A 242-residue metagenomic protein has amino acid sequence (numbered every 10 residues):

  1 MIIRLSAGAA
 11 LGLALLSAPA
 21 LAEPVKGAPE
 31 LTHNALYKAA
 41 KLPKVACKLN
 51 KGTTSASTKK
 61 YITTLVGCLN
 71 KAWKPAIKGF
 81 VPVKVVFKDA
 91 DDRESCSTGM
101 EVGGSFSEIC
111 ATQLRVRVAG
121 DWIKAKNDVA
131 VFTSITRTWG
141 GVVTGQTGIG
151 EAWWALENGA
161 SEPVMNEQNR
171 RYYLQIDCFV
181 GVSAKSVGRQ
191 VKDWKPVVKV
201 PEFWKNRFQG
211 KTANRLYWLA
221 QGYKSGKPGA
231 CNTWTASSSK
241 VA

Functional and structural regions predicted by a protein language model:
M1-A9: Bacterial N-terminal signal peptides that target proteins for export
I2-I3, A20-T98, K227-A242: A metal-dependent hydrolase signature that marks the N-terminal structural subdomain at the beginning of catalytic folds
G8-S17: Bacterial N-terminal signal peptides
S97-V131, G145: Active-site scaffold of zinc-dependent metalloenzymes
A130-T138: Short alpha-helical catalytic segment bearing the HExxH-like zincin motif of zinc-dependent metalloproteases
W139-A155: Catalytic Zn2+-binding segment of zinc metalloproteases
S161-R189: Post-HExxH zinc-binding segment in Zn-dependent metallohydrolases
S183-A242: Long, well-structured alpha-helical subdomains associated with metal-dependent extracellular/ecto-lumenal hydrolases
